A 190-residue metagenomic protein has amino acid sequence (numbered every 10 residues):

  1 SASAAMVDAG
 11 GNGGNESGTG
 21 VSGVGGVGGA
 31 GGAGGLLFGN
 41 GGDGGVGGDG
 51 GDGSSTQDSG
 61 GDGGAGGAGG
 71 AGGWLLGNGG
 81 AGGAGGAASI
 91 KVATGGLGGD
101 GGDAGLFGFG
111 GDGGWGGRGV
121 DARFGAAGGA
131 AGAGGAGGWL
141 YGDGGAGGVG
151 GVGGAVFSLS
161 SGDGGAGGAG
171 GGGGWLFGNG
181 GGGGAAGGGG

Functional and structural regions predicted by a protein language model:
S1-G190: Long, compositionally biased tandem-repeat segments
